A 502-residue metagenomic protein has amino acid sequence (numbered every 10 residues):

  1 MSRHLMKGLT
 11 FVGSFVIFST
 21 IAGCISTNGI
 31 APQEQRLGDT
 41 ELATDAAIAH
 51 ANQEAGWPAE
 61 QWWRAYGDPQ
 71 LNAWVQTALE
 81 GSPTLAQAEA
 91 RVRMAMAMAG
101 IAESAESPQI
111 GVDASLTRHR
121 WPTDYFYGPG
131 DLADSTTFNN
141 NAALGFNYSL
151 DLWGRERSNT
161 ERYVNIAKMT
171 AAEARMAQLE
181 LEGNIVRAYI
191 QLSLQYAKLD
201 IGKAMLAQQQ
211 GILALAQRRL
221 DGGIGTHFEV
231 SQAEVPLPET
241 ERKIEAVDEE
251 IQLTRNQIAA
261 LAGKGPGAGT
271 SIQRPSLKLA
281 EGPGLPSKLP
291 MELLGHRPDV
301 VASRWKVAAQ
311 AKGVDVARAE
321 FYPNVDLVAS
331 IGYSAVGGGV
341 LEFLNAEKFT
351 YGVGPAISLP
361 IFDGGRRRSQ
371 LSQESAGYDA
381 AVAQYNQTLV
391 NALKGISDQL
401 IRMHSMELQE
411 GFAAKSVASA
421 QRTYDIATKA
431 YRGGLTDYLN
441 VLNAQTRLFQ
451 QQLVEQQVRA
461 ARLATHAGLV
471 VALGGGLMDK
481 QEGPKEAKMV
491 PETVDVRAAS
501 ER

Functional and structural regions predicted by a protein language model:
S2-E80, V164, D248-G295, G337-G339 (+2 more regions): Terminal intrinsically disordered/low-complexity segments used for targeting and assembly
K7, I25, E156, N165 (+6 more regions): Periplasmic alpha-helical coiled-coil/stalk elements that build and connect Gram-negative outer-membrane
I25-N184, V325, A329, I361-L371 (+1 more regions): Short flexible linkers and secondary-structure junctions
A86-Q87, E103, L150-Q178, F228 (+6 more regions): Sec/SRP-type N-terminal targeting helices
T117-W121, L261, G332-V336: Structural signature of outer-membrane beta-barrel domains
D134-F138, E347-F349, Q450: Short sequence motifs at beta-strands and strand-loop junctions characteristic of Gram-negative outer-membrane
N140-F146, A188, L289, Y351-I357: Hydrophobic, lipid-facing positions within transmembrane beta-strands of outer-membrane proteins
L220-I224, Y431-L435, A472-G476: A short glycine-centered flexible hinge/capping loop motif at secondary-structure junctions
